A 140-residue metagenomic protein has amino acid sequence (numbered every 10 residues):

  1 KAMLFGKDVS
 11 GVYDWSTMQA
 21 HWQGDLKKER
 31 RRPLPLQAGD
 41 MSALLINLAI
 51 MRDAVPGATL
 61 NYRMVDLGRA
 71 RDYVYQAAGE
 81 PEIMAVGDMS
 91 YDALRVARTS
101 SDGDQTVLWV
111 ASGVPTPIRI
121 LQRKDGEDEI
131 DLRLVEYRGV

Functional and structural regions predicted by a protein language model:
K1-D53: Contiguous hydrophobic, core-forming segments of folded domains
K1-T17, D53-V140: Acidic, serine/threonine-rich low-complexity disordered tracts
